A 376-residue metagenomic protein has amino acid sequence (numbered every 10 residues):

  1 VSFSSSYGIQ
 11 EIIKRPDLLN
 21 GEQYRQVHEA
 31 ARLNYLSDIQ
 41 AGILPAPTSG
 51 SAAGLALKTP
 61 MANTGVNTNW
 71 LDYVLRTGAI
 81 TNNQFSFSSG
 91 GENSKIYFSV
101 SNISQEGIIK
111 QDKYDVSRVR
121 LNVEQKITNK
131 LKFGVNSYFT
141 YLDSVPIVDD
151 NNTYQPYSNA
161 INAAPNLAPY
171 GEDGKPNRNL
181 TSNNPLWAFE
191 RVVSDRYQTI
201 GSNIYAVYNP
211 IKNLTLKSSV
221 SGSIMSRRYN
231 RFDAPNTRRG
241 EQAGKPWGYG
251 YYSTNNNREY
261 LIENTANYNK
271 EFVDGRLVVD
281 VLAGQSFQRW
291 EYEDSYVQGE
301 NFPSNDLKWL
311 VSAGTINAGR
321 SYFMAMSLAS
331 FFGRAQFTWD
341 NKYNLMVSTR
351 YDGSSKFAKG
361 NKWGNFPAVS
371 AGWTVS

Functional and structural regions predicted by a protein language model:
V1-S2, I80-N82, K95, I103-E106: A beta-strand signature from Gram-negative outer-membrane beta-barrel systems, especially the internal plug domain
S2, K95-S99, K132-G134, T215-K217 (+4 more regions): Residue-level detector of the transmembrane beta-barrel scaffold of outer-membrane proteins
S2-N67, G107-Y114, R118-G201, K217-A329 (+1 more regions): Surface-exposed loop/interface segments of Gram-negative outer-membrane beta-barrel transport/assembly proteins
S5, V100-E106, L345-S354: Transmembrane beta-strand segments that form the barrel wall of outer-membrane beta-barrel proteins
Y73-T77, F87-G91: Outer-membrane beta-barrel initiation region
I80, G91-E92, T128-K130, N209-I211 (+3 more regions): Outer-membrane beta-barrel channels and translocator barrels
F85, L121, S202-I204, N264-A266 (+4 more regions): Membrane-embedded beta-strands of outer-membrane beta-barrel proteins, especially the hydrophobic/small aromatic
S219, R334-T338, S348: Exposed, low-structure sequence patches enriched in small/polar residues
